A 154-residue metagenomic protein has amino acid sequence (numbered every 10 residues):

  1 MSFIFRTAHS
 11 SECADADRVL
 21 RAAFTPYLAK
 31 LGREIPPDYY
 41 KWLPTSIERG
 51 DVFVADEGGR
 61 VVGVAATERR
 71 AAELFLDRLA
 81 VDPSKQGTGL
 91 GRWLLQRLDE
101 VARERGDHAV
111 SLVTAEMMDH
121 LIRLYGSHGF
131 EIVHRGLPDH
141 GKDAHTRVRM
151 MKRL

Functional and structural regions predicted by a protein language model:
M1-I4, D77, H108, T146: Short amphipathic alpha-helical segments
F3, T7-R78, D82-S84, R92-V101 (+2 more regions): Acetyl-CoA-dependent GNAT
K41, H108-H128, H134-L154: C-terminal "cap" of GNAT-fold acetyltransferases
L74, T88, V148: Glycine-centered loop/turn positions within well-structured domains that cap or flank conserved ligand/cofactor-binding
D82-S84, T88, E116-M117: Active-site acidic-Proline motif in GNAT/NAT acetyltransferases
T88, E104-H108: Short coil/turn segments at alpha/beta junctions that flank glycine-rich nucleotide-binding fingerprints
